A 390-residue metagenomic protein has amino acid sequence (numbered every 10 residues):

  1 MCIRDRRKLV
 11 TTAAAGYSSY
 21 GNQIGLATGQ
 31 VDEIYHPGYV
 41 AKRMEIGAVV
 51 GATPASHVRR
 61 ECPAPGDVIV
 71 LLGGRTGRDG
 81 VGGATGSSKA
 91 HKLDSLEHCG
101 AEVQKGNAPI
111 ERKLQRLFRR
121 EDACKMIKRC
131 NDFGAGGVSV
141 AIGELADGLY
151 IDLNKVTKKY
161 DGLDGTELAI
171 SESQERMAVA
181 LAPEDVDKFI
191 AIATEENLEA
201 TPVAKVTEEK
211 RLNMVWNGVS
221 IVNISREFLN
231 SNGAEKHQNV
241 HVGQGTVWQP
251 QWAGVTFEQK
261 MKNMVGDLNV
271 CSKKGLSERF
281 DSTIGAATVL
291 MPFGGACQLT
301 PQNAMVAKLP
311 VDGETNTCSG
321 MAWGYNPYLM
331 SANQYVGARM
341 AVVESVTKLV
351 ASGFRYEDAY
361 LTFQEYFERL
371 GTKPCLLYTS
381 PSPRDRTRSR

Functional and structural regions predicted by a protein language model:
R4-S380, R384-R386, R390: Glycine/proline-enriched, intrinsically flexible loops and inter-domain linkers
